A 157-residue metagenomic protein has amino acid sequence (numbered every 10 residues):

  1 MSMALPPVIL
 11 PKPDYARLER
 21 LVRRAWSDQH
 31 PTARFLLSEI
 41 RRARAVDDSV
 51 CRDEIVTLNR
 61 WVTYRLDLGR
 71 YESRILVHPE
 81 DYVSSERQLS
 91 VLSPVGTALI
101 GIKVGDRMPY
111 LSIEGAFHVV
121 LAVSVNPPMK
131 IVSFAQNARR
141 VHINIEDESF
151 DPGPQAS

Functional and structural regions predicted by a protein language model:
M1-D53: N-terminal intrinsically disordered, low-complexity, charge/repeat-rich segments that act as generic
L37-H78: Long amphipathic N-terminal alpha/beta scaffold segment
A43-R44, K103, M129: Conserved NTP-handling cores and scaffolds of large molecular machines
W61, R70-F117, N126: Non-DNA-binding regulatory cores of transcription-related proteins, predominantly C-terminal effector-binding
D67-R70, S124-V132: Short, conserved beta-turn/loop elements at beta-strand boundaries and strand-helix junctions
S85, M129-R140: Short, solvent-exposed secondary-structure boundary/capping segments
A135-S157: Glycine- and charge-enriched low-complexity intrinsically disordered segments
